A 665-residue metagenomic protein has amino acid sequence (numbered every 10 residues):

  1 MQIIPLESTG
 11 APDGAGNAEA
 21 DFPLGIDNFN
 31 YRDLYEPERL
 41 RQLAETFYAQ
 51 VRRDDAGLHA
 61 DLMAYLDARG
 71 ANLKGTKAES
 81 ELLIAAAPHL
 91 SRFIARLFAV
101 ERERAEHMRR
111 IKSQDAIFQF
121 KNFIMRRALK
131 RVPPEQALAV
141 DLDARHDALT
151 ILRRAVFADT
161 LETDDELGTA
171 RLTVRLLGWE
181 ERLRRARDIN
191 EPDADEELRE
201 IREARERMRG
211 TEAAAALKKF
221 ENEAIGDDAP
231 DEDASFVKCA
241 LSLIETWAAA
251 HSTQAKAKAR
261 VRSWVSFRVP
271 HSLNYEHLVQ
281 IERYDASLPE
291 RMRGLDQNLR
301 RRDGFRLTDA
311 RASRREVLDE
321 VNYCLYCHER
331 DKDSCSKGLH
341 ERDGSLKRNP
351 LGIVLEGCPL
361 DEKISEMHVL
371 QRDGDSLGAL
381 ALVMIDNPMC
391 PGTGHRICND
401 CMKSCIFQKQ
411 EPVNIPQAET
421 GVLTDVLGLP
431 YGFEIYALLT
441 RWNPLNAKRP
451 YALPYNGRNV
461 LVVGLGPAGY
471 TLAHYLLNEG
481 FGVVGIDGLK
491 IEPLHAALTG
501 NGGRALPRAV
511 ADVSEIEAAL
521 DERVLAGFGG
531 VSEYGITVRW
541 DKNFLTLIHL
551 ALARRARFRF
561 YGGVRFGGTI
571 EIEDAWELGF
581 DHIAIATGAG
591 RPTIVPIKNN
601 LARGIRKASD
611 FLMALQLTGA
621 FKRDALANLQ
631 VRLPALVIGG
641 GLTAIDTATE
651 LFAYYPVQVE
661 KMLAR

Functional and structural regions predicted by a protein language model:
Q2-T9, G16-P454, G503-R554, I585-L601 (+1 more regions): Ferredoxin-type iron-sulfur electron-transfer modules and their immediate structural context
V317, L461-V463, G579-G588, A635-I638: Short hydrophobic core segments
K403-F407, F560-I572: Conserved short loop/turn motifs at secondary-structure junctions
V426-P454, A556, R565-I570, P592-R665: Glycine-rich dinucleotide-binding loop and its adjacent helix/turn
Y455-G485, T643-Y654: N-terminal Rossmann-like FAD-binding beta1-loop-alpha1 element of flavoenzymes
F481-G500, V657-R665: Glycine-rich FAD pyrophosphate-binding loop
V484, R559-Y561, R606: General small-molecule cofactor/ligand-binding pocket signal
D574-H582, Q630-V631: Core beta-strand elements of the Rossmann-like FAD/NAD(P) dinucleotide-binding domain in flavoenzyme oxidoreductases
